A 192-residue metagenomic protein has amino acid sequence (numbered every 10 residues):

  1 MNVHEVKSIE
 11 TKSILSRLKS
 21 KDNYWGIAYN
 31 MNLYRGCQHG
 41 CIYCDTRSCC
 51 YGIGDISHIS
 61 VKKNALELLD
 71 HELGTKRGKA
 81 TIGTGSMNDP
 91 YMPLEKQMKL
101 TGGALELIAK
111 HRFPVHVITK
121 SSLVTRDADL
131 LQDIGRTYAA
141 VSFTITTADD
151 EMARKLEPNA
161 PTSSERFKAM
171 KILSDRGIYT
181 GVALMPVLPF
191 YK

Functional and structural regions predicted by a protein language model:
M1-S142, T146-R154, S163, F167-K168 (+1 more regions): Conserved Radical SAM active-site core
E157-N159, I172-K192: Conserved strand-turn element in the central/C-terminal portion of the radical SAM core barrel that lines
